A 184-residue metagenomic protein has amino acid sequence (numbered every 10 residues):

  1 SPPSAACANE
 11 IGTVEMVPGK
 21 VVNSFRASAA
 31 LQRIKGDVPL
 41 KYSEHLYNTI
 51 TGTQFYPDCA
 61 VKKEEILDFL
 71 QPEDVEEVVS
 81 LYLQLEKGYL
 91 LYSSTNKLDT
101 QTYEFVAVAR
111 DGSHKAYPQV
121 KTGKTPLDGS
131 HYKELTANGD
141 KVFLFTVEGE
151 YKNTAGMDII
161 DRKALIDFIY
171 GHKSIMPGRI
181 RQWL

Functional and structural regions predicted by a protein language model:
S1-L184: Mixed-charge (Asp/Glu-Lys/Arg
